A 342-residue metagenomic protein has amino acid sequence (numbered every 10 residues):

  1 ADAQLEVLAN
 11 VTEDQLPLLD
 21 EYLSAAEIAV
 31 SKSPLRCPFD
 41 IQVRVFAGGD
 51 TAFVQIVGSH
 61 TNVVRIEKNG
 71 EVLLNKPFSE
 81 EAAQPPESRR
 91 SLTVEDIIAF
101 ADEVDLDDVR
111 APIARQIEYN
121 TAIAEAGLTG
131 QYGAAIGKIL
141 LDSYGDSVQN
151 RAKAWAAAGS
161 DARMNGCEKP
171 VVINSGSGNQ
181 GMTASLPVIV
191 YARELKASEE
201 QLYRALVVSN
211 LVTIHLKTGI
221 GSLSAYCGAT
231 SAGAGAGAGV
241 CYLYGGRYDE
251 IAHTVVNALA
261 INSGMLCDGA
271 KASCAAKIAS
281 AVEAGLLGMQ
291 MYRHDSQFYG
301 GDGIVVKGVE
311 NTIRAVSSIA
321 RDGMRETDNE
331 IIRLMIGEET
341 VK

Functional and structural regions predicted by a protein language model:
A1, G181-S198, G237-G245: Alpha-helical support elements that line or immediately flank enzyme active sites and cofactor-binding pockets
A1, K169-L186, C227-S231: Conserved phosphate/anionic-ligand binding catalytic regions in large, soluble enzymes, centered on
A3-F46, E194-E200, L206, N210-T213: Contiguous domain-boundary segments centered on the initiation and propagation of an alpha-helix
A3-N10, P17-L18, C37, V45 (+3 more regions): Functionally critical mobile loop/hinge segments
D20-G166, R333, G337-K342: Signature of multi-pass transmembrane helix bundles
S147-G166, S198-L216, V256-G264: Acidic-glycine-rich active-site phosphate/pyrophosphate-binding loop
A162-I173, T213-L223, C267-K271: Glycine/charged-rich beta-loop-alpha catalytic/anionic-binding loops adjacent to active sites
S198-I220, A225-L243, D249-I251: Helix-loop-helix junctions within the multi-pass membrane cores of secondary transporters/permeases
